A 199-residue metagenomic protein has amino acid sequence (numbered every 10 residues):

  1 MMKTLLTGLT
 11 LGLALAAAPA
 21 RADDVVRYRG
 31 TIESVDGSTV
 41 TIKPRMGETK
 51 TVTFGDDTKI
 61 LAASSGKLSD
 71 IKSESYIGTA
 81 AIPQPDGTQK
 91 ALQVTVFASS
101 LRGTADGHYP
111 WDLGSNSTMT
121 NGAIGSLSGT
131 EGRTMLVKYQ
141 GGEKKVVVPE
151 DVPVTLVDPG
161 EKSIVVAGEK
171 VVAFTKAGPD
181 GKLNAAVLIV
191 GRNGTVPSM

Functional and structural regions predicted by a protein language model:
M1-M2: N-terminal secretory signal peptides that target proteins for export/translocation
L5-L6, A18-D57, L61-M199: Short, flexible, surface-exposed loop segments at domain boundaries
G8-A16: Bacterial N-terminal signal peptides
